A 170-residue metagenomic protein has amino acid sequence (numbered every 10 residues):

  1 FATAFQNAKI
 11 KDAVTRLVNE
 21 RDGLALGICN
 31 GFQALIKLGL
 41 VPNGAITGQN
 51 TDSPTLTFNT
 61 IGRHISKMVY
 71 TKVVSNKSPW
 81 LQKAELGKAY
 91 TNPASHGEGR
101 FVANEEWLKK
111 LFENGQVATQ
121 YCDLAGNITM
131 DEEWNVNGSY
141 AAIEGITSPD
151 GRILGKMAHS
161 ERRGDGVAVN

Functional and structural regions predicted by a protein language model:
F1-P79: Cysteine-nucleophile active-site neighborhood
M68, V73-N170: C-terminal and late-domain segments of enzyme folds
